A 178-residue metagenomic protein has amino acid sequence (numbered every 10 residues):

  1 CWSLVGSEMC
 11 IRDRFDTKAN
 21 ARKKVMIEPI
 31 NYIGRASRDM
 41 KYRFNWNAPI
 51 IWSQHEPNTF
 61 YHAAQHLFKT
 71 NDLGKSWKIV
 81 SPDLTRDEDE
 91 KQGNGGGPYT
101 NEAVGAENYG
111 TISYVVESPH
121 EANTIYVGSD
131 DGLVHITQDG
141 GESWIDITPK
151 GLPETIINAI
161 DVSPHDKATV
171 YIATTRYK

Functional and structural regions predicted by a protein language model:
C1-I11: Single conserved hydrophobic/aromatic residue that forms the stacking wall/gate of nucleotide- or nucleobase-binding
R12, L67-F68, L133, R176-K178: Short glycine/acidic-enriched loop and turn motifs that connect beta-strands
F15-D16, T70-N71, T137-Q138: Conserved Ser/Thr-centered positions that define the repeating blades of beta-propeller domains
V25-R43, S81-E107, G151: Surface-exposed loop and turn segments in beta-propeller and other repeat-based domains that flank or scaffold
W46, T111, I156: Beta-rich catalytic cores
H55-N58, A122-N123, K167-A168: Short coil/turn segments that connect the beta-strands within blades of beta-propeller domains
Y61, Y126, V170-Y171: Structural core positions within WD40/WD-like beta-propeller blades
